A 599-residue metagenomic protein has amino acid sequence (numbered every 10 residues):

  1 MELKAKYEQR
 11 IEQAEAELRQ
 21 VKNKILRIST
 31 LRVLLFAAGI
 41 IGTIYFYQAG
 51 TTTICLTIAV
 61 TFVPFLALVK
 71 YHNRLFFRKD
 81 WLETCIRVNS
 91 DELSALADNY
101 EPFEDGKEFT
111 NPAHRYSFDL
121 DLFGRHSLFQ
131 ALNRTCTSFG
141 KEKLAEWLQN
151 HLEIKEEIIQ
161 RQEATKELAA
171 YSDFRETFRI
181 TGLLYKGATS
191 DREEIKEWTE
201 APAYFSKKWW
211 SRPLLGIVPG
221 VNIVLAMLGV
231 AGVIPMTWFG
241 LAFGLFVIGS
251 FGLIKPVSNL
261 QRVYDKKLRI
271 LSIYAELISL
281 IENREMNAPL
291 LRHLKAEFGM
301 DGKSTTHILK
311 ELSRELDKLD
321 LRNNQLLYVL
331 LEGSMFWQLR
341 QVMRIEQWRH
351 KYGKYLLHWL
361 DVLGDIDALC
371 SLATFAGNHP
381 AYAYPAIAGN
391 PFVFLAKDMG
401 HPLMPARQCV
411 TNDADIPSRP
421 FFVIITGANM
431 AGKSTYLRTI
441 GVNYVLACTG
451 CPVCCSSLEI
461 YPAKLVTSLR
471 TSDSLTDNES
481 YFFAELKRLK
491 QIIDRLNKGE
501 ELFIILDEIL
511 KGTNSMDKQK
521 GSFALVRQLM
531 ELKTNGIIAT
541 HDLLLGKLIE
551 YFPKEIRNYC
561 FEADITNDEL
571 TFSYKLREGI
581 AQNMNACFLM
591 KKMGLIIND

Functional and structural regions predicted by a protein language model:
M1-A428, T435-L465, K487-R488: Alpha-helical coupling/stalk and coiled-coil linker elements that connect catalytic or binding modules and transmit
V69, L372-D599: ATPase nucleotide-binding head domains, primarily ABC-like/P-loop NTPase cores
